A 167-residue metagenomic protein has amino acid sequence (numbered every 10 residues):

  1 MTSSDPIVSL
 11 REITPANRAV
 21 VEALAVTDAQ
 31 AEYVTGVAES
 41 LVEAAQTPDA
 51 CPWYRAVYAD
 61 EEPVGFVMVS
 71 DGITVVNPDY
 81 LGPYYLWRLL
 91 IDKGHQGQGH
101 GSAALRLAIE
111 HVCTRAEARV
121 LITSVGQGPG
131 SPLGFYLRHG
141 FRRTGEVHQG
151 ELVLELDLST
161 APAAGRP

Functional and structural regions predicted by a protein language model:
T2-S3, E146-P167: Terminal substrate-recognition subdomain of acyl/acetyltransferases
P6-W87, D92-G94, L105-L107, H111-R115 (+1 more regions): Acetyl-CoA-dependent GNAT
R88-L90, I122-S124, V153-E155: Short aromatic/hydrophobic contact patches that present stacked aromatics for nucleic-acid/ligand binding
D92-G94, Q98, Q127-G128: Active-site acidic-Proline motif in GNAT/NAT acetyltransferases
G97-E110, G134, R138: Conserved acetyl-CoA-binding loop-helix of GNAT-fold acetyltransferases
V112-V125: Conserved GNAT acetyl-CoA-binding A-motif
I122-L133, Q149-E151: Conserved beta-strand-loop-alpha-helix junction that forms the acyl-donor binding cleft
L137-E146: Conserved acetyl-CoA-binding loop of GNAT-fold acetyltransferases
